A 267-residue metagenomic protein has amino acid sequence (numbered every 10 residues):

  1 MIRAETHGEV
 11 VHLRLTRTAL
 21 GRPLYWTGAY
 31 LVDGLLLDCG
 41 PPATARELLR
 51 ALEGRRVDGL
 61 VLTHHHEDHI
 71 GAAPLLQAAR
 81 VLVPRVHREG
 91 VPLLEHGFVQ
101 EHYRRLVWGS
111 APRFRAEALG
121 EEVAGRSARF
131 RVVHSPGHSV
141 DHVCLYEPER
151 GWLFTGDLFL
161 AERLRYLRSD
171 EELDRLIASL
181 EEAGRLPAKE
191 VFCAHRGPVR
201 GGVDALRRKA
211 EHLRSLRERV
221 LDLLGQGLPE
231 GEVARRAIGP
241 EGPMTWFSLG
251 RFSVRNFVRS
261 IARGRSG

Functional and structural regions predicted by a protein language model:
M1-E53, C144-G156: Conserved beta-strand hairpin/beta-sheet module of binuclear metal-dependent hydrolase folds, prominently
M1-I2, R185-K189, P198-G267: Accessory terminal helices/loops
A4-G8, R88-H134, S139, P148-E149 (+1 more regions): Metallo-beta-lactamase
L37-G40, D58-H66, L82-H87, H134-G137 (+2 more regions): Active-site neighborhood of phospho(di)ester-bond hydrolases with catalytic His/Asp-centered motifs
P41-G125: Active-site HxH/HxHxD metal-binding segment of metal-dependent hydrolases
G71, F130, E171: Residue-level signal for the nucleotide or nucleotide-sugar donor/cofactor binding architecture
H134-P136, V140-R219: Metallo-beta-lactamase
